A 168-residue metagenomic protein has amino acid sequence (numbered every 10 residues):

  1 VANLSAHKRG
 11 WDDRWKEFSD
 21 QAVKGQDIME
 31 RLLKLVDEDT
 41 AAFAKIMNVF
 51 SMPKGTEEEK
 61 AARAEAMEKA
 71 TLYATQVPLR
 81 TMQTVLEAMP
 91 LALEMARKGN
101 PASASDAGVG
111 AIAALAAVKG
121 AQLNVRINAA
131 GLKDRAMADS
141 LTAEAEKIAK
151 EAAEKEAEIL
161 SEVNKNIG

Functional and structural regions predicted by a protein language model:
V1-G168: Conserved, well-structured ligand/cofactor-binding cores
